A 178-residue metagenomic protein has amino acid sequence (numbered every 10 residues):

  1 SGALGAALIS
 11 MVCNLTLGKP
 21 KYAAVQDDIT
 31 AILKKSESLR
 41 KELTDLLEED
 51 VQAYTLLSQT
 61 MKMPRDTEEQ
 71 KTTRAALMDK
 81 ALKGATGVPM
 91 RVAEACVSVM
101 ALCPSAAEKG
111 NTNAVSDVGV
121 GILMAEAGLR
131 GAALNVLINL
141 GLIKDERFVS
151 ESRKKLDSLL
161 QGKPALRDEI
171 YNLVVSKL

Functional and structural regions predicted by a protein language model:
S1-S10, A114-A132: Conserved phosphate/anionic-ligand binding catalytic regions in large, soluble enzymes, centered on
G2-G18, T73-V88: Short N-terminal secondary-structure initiator segments
V12, R40-L47, Y54, T86-A93 (+5 more regions): A structural signal for well-ordered alpha-helices, especially hydrophobic packing surfaces of coiled-coils
T16-A23, A106-V115, N139-E151: Inter-helical turn/loop segments and adjacent helix faces that build the functional surface of alpha-helical bundle
L17-K62, L159, L166-D168: A structural-propensity feature for long, helix-poor, extended segments
K21-I32, S36, K71-M78, D145 (+2 more regions): Disorder-to-helix initiation segments
D50-L123, N139: Amphipathic alpha-helical interface segments
A132-V136, L140-I143, S150-L178: C-terminal auxiliary extensions adjacent to catalytic cores
